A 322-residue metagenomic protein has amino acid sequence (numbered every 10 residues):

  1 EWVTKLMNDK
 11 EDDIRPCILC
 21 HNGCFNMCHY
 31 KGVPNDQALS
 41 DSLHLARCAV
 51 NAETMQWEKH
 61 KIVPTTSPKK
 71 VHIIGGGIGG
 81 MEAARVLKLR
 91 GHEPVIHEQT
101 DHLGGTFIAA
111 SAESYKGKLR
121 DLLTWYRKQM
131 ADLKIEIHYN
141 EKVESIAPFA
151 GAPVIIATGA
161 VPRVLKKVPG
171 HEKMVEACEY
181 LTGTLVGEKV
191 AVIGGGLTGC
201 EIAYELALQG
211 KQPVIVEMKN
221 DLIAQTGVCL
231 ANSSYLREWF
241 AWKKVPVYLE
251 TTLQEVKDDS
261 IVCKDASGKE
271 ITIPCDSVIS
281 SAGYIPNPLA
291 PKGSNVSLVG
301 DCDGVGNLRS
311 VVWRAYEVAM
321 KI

Functional and structural regions predicted by a protein language model:
E1-I74, I78, E82, V86-L89 (+1 more regions): Flavin-dependent oxidoreductase catalytic cores
E1-N8, Q129-N140, F240: Repeat-solenoid scaffold signature
C48, A52-V63, M174-V190: Short internal alpha-helix immediately C-terminal to a glycine-rich phosphate-binding loop in Rossmann-like
E53-E58, I135-E141, H171-C178, D259-K264: Short gly/ser/thr-rich secondary-structure transition/capping motifs
K61, T65-V71, C200, T251-I261: Surface beta-strand/loop "capping" patches
S67-Q99, H138-A152, A157-K167, A177-V228 (+2 more regions): Rossmann-like dinucleotide/flavin-binding elements
E93-L133, E205-T252: Rossmann-like dinucleotide-binding cores of NAD(P)H-dependent redox enzymes
